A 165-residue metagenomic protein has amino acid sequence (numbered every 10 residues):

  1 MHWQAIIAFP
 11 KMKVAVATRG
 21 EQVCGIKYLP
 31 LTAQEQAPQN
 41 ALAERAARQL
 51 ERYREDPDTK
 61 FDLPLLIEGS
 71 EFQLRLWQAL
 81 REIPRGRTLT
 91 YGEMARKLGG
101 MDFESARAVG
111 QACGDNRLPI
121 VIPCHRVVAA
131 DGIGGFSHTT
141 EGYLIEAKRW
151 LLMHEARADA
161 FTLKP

Functional and structural regions predicted by a protein language model:
M1-A17: DNA-contacting interfaces and partner/effector-binding or oligomerization modules in DNA-centric proteins
W3, T59-P165: Nucleic acid-binding interface residues in structured DNA/RNA-binding domains, emphasizing the DNA-engaging scaffolds
I7, I26, F136: Hydrophobic residues at beta-strand termini and immediately following loops that shape nucleotide-binding pockets
A8-K11, L29, E68: Short strand-coil-strand connectors
K11-K13, R52, G114, I122-P123: Intrinsically disordered, low-complexity boundary segments flanking structured domains
K13, Q22-V23, R117, R126: Structural motif
T18-D62: Compact structured core domains
